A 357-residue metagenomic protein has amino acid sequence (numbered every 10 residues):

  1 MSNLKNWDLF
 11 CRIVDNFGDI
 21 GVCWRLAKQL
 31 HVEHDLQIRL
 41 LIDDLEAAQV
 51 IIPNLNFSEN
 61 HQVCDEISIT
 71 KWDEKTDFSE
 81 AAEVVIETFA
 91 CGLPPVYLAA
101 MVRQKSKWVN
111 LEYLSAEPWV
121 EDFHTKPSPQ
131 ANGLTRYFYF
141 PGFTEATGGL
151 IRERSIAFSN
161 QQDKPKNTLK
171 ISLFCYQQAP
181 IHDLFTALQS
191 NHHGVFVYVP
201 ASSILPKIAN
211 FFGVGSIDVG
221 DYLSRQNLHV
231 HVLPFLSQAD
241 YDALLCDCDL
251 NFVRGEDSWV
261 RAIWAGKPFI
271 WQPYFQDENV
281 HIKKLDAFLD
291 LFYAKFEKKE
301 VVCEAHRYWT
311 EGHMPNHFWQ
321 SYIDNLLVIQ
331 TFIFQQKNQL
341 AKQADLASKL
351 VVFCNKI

Functional and structural regions predicted by a protein language model:
S2-D8: Extreme N-terminal starter segment of soluble prokaryotic enzymes
D8, R12, N16-F17, W24-K28 (+1 more regions): A donor-sugar binding/catalytic signature common to diverse glycosyltransferases and related nucleotide-sugar
C11-D35, R39-G133, S202: Active-site and donor-binding regions of nucleotide-sugar-utilizing enzymes
T70, Q226-F235: Active-site donor-binding acidic/aromatic loop of nucleotide-activated sugar and phosphosugar transferases involved
E112-D183: A nucleotide-sugar donor-handling region in carbohydrate enzymes
R154-V219: Conserved catalytic-core segment of nucleotide-activated headgroup transferases in glycan assembly
R254-I333: Catalytic binding pocket for nucleotide-activated donors in carbohydrate/polymer assembly enzymes
N325, L340-I357: C-terminal alpha-helical cap of glycosyltransferases
